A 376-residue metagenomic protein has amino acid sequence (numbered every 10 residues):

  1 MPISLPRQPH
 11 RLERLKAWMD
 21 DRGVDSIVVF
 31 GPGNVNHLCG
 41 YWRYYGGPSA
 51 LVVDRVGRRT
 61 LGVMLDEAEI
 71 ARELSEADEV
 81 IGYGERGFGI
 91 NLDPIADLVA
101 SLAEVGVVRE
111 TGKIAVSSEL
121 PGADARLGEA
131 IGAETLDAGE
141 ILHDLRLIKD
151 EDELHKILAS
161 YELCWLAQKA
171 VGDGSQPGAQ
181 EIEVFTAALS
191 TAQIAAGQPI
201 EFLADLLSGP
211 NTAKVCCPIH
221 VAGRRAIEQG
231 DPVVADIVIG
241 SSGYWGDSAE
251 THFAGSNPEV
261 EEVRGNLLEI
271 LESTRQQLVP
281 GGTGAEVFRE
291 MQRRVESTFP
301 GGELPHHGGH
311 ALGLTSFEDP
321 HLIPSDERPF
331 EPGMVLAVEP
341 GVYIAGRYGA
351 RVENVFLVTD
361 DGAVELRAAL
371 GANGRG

Functional and structural regions predicted by a protein language model:
M1-G376: Active-site neighborhoods and metal-handling regions in enzymes and metal-associated proteins
